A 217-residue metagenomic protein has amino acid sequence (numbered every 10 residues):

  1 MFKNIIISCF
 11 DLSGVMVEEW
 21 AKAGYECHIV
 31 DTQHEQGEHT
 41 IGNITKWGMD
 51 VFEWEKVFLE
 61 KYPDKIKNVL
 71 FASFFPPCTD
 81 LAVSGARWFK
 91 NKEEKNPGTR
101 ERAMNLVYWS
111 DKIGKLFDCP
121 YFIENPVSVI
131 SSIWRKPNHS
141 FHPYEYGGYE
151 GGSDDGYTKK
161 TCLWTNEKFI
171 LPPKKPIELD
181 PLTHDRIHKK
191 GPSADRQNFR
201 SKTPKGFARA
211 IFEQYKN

Functional and structural regions predicted by a protein language model:
M1-Q36: S-adenosyl-L-methionine
N4, E55, P76: Residues lining hydrophobic/aromatic ligand-binding pockets adjacent to catalytic sites
C9, V57, K61-I66, F71 (+1 more regions): Class I S-adenosyl-L-methionine
S13, T40, G156-Y157: Intrinsically disordered, low-complexity regions enriched in Ser/Pro/Gly/Gln/His and often acidic
K22-P63, I133, N138-S140: Adenosine-cofactor binding site in Rossmann-like domains, unifying the SAM/SAH pocket of S-adenosylmethionine-dependent
H34, P76-C78: Short glycine-rich, polar/acidic loop-and-turn segments at beta strand-coil junctions
